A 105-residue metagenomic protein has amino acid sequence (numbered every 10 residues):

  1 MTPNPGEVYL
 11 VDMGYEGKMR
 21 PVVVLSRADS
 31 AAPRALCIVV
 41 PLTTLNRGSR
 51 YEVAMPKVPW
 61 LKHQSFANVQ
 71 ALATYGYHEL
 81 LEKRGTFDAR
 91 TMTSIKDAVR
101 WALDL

Functional and structural regions predicted by a protein language model:
T2-P3: Short, well-ordered loop/turn sites that connect or cap secondary structure elements
G17-K57: Compact nucleic-acid interaction/catalytic patches
P59-L105: C-terminal terminal-subdomain/extension
